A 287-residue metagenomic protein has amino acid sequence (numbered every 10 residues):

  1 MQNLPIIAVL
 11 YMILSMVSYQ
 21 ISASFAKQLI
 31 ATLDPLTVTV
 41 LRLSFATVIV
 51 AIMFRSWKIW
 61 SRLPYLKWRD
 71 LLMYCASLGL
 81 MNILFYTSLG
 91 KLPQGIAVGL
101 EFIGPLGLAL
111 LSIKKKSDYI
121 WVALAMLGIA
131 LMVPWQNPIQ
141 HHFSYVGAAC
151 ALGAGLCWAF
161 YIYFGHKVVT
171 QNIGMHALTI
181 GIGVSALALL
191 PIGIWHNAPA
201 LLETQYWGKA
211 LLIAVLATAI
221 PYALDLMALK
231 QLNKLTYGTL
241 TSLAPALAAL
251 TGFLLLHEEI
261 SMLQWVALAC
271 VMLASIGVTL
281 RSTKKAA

Functional and structural regions predicted by a protein language model:
M1-T37, A76, L80-L84, M126-L127 (+3 more regions): Glycine-/small-residue-enriched transmembrane alpha-helix faces in small-molecule transporters and effluxers
M1-V17, T47-M73, K114-W121, P138-F143 (+6 more regions): Membrane-interface interhelical linkers
L10, L41, A97-I103, F164-A186 (+1 more regions): Helix-helix packing/entry segments at the starts of transmembrane helices
M16-Q20, F54, Y74-N82, V133 (+5 more regions): Transmembrane alpha-helical core positions of polytopic small-molecule transporters
V17-L33, V38-L41, F45, I83-L92 (+4 more regions): Juxtamembrane C-cap of transmembrane helices in multi-pass membrane transport proteins
T32-L80, G107-L108, L124, C157-F164 (+3 more regions): Transmembrane alpha-helices of multi-pass small-molecule transport proteins
L41-L43, Y206, S242-A287: C-terminal-most transmembrane helix of multi-pass membrane proteins
V50, I103, S117-Q136, T251 (+1 more regions): Hydrophobic transmembrane alpha-helices of multi-pass small-molecule transport proteins
